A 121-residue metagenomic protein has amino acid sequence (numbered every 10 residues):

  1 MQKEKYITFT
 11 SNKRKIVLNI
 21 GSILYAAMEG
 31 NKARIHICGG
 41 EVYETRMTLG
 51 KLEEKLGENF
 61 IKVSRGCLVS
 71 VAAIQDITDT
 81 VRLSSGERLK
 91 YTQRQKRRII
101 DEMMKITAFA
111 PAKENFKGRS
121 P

Functional and structural regions predicted by a protein language model:
M1-P121: Basic, polyanion-interacting recognition surfaces, primarily in bacterial LytTR/OmpR-type DNA-binding effector domains
